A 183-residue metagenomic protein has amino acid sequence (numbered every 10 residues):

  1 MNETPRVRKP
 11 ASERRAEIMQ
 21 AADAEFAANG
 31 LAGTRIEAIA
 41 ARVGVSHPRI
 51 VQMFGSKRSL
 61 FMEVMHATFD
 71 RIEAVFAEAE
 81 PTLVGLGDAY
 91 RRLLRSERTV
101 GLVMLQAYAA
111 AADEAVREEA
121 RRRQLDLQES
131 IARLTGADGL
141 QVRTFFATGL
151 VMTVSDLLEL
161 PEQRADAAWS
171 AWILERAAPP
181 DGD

Functional and structural regions predicted by a protein language model:
M1-E13, L174-D183: Actinobacteria-biased recognition of intrinsically disordered, low-complexity terminal regions
M1-P5, S12-A38: Short, amphipathic alpha-helix enriched in basic
E13-R14, V45, S56: The short coil/loop that forms the "turn" connecting the two helices of the helix-turn-helix
E17-A24, A28, R42, Q52 (+3 more regions): Alpha-helical structural segments
P48: Key DNA-contact positions within bacterial/archaeal DNA-binding proteins
S56-S59, T99: Residue-level recognition of oxygen-bearing side chains
V75, L83-L105, A110-E118: Helical hydrophobic small-molecule/effector-binding pocket
D113-L125, I131-D183: Hydrophobic/aromatic-rich alpha-helical bundle segments in the mid-to-C-terminal region
